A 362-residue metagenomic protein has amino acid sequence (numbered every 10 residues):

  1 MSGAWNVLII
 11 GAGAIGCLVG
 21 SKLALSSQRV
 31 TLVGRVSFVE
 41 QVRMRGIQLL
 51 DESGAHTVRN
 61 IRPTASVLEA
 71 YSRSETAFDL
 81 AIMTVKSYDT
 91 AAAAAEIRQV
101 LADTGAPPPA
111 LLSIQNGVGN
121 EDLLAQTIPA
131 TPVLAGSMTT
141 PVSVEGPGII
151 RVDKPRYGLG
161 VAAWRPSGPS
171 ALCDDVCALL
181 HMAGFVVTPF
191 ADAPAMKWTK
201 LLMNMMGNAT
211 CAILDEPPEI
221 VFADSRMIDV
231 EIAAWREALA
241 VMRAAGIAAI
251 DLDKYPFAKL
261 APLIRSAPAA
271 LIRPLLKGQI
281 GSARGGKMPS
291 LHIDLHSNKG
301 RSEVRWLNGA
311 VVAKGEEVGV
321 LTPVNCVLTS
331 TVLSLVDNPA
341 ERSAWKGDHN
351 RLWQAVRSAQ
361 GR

Functional and structural regions predicted by a protein language model:
M1-V58: NAD(P)+-binding Rossmann beta1-loop-alpha1 motif at the extreme N-terminus of oxidoreductases
V7, Q28-V30, A130-V133, V187: Hydrophobic anchor at the start of a short beta-strand that flanks the dinucleotide cofactor-binding loop
I9, L32-V33, M83-T84, S113-I114 (+2 more regions): Active-site-adjacent beta-strand anchor residues
V36, S53, A65-L68, Q115 (+4 more regions): Residues at the C-termini of beta-strands that transition into short coil/loop
T57-I149, G160: Rossmann-like NAD(P)(H) cofactor-binding subdomain of soluble oxidoreductases
Q99-L101, T127-P132, P147, R151-Y255: Internal alpha-helical scaffold of NAD(P)-dependent oxidoreductase catalytic cores
I232-R362: NAD(P)-dependent Rossmann-like dehydrogenase/reductase catalytic/cofactor-binding core
